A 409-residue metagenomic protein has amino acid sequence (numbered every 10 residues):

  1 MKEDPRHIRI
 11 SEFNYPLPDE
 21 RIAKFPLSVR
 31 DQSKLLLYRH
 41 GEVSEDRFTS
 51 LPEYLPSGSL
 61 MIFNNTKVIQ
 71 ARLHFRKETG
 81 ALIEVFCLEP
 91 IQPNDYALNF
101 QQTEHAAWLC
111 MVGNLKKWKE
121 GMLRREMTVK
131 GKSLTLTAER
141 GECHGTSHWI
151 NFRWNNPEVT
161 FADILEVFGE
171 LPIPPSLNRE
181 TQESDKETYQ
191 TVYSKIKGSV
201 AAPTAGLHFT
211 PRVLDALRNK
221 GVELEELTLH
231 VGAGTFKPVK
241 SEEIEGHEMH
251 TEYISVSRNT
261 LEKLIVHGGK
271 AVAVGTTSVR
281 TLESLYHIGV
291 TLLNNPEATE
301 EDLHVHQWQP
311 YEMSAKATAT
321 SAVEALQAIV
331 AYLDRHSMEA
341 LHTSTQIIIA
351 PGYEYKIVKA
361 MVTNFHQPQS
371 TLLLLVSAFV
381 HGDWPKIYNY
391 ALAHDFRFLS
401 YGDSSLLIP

Functional and structural regions predicted by a protein language model:
M1-P409: Surface-exposed, charge/polar-rich loops and edge strands
